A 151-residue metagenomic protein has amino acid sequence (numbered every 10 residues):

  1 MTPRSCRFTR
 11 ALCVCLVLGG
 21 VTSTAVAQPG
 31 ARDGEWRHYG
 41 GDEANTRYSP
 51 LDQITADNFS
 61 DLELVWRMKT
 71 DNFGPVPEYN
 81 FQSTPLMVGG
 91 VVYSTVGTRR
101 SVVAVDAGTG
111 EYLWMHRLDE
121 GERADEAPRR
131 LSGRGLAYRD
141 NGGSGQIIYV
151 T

Functional and structural regions predicted by a protein language model:
M1-C13: Bacterial N-terminal signal peptides that target proteins for export
M1-R4, T70-N72, D119, R139-N141: Short regulatory "switch" loops immediately downstream of catalytic or recognition motifs within protein catalytic
R4-R7, A44, L131, L136: Short alpha-helical segments used as structural interaction elements across diverse proteins
A11-S23: Bacterial N-terminal signal peptides
A27-Q28, V102: Short beta-strand segments and strand-loop junctions that repeat across beta-rich extracellular domains
Q28-P75, E111-D125: Aromatic (tryptophan-biased) beta-strands that constitute blades/sheets of beta-rich domains
D33-G40, E78-S101, A127-T151: Repeat-blade elements of multi-bladed beta-propeller folds
D106-T109: Short loop/turn segments that connect beta-strands within beta-propeller blades
